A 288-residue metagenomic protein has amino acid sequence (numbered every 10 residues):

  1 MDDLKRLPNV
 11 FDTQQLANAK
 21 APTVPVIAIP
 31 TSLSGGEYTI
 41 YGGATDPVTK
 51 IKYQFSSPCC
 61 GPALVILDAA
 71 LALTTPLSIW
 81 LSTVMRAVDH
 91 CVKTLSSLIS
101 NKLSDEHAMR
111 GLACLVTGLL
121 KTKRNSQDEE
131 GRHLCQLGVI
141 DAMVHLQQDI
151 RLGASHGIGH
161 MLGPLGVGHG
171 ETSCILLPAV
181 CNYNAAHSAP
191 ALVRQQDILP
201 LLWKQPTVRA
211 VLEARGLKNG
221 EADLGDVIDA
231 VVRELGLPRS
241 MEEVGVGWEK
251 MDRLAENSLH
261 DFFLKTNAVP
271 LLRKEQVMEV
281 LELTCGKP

Functional and structural regions predicted by a protein language model:
D2-L103, V193: A glycine/threonine-rich phosphate-anchoring loop and its flanking beta-alpha core in nucleotide/phosphate-binding
P30, D68, V88, C135 (+5 more regions): Buried hydrophobic positions in well-ordered alpha/beta secondary-structure cores of metabolic enzymes
S34, D141-S173, D261-K265: Glycine-rich phosphate/pyrophosphate-binding beta-alpha loops
L77-D141, H145: C-terminal and late-domain segments of enzyme folds
V88-V92, R132-M143, S155, G159 (+6 more regions): Short alpha-helical scaffolding segments that buttress acidic/His motifs in well-ordered protein cores
I99-H107, T122-L134, D149-S155, A214 (+3 more regions): Flexible, glycine/charged-enriched surface loops at secondary-structure junctions
G170-K250: Gly/Pro-rich interdomain helix-loop hinge
G247-P288: Short, amphipathic C-terminal "tail helix"
